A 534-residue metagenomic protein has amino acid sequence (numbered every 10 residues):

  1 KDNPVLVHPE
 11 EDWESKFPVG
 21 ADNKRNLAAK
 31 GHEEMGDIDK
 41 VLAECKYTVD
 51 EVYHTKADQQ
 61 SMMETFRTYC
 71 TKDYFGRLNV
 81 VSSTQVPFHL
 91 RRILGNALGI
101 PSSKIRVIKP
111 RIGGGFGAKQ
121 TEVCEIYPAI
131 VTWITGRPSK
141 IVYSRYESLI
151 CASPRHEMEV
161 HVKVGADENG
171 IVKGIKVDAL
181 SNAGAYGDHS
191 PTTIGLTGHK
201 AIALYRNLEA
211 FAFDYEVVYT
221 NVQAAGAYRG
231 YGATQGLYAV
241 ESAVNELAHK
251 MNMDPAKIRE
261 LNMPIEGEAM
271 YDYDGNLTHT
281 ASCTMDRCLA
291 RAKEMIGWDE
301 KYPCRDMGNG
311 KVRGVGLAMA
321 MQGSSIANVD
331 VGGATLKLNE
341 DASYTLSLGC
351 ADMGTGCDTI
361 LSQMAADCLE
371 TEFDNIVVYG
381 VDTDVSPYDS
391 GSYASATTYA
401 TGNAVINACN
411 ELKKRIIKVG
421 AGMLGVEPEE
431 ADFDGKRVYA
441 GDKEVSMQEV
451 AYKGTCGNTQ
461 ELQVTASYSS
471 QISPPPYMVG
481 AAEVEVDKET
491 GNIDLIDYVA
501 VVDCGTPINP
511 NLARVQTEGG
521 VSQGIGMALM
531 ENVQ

Functional and structural regions predicted by a protein language model:
K1-V502: Structural alpha/beta core scaffold segments of enzyme domains
G505-N509: Cytochrome P450 core scaffold surrounding the K-helix E-X-X-R motif and the conserved "meander" helix-loop region
N511-V515: Short Gly/aromatic-enriched secondary-structure transition segments
N532-Q534: Short, intrinsically disordered, charge-balanced linker/junction segments flanking boundaries in proteins
